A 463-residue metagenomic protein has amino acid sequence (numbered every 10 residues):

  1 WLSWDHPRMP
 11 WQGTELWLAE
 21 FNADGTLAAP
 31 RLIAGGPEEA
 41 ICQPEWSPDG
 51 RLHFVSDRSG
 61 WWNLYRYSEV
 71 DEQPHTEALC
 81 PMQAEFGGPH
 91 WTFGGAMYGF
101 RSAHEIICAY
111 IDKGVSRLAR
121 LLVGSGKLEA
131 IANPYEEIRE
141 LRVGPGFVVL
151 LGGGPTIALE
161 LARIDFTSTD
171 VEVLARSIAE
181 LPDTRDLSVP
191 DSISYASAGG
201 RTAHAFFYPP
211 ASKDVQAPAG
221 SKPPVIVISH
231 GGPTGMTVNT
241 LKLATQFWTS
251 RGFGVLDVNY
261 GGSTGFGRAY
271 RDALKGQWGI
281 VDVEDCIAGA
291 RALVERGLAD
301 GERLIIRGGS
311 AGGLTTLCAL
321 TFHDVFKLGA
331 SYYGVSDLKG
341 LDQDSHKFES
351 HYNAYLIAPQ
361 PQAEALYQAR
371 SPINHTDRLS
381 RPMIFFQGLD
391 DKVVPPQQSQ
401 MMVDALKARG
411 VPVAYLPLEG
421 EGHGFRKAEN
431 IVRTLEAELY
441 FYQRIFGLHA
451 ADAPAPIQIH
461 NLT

Functional and structural regions predicted by a protein language model:
L2-L18, L32-C42, F54-E69, P81-T92 (+5 more regions): A flexible loop/linker signature enriched in serine peptidases of the S9 family
P7, S177-R303, G309, S336 (+1 more regions): Cap/lid segment of the alpha/beta-hydrolase catalytic domain
F21-G25, S68-E72, L122-G126, D165-T167: Short loop/turn segments that connect beta-strands within beta-propeller blades
A28-A34, H75-Q83, E129-N133, V171-I178: Beta-propeller fold detector
S47-D49, F100-A103, V143-P145: Residue-level detector of Asp-centered blade-edge/turn motifs that repeat once per structural unit in beta-propeller
L52-H53, I106, V148: Hydrophobic beta-strand positions that form the internal "hydrophobic ladder" of WD40/Gbeta-like beta-propeller blades
F93-M97, A109, S116, L128-Q216 (+4 more regions): Non-catalytic accessory segments flanking enzyme active sites
V258-T463: Active-site-proximal cap/loop segments of hydrolase catalytic domains
